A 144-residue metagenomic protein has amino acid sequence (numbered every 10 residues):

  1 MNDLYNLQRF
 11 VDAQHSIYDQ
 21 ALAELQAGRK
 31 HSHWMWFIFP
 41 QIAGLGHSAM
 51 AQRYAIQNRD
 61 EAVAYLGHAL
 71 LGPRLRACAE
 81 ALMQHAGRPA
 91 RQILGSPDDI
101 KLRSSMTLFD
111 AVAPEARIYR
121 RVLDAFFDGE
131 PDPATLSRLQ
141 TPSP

Functional and structural regions predicted by a protein language model:
M1-D19, T135: Extreme N-terminal tail/first-helix region
V11-E24, L82-A90: Short amphipathic alpha-helical segments and their helix-coil junctions
E24-I56: Hydrophobic/aromatic-rich, well-ordered segments within soluble, folded domains that form packed cores
K30-F37, R74, D98-L102, I118: Residue-level detector of well-ordered alpha-helical segments, enriched for hydrophobic/aromatic packing positions
G44-M50, D110-R120: Short helix-capping/linker segments at secondary-structure and domain boundaries
A55-R74, P133, Q140-S143: C-terminal end-helix/capping segment
A64-A113: Mid-chain, well-packed structural core segment of small domains
P114-P144: Charged phosphate-binding loop/patch that engages nucleotide di/tri-phosphates or the phosphate backbone of nucleic
